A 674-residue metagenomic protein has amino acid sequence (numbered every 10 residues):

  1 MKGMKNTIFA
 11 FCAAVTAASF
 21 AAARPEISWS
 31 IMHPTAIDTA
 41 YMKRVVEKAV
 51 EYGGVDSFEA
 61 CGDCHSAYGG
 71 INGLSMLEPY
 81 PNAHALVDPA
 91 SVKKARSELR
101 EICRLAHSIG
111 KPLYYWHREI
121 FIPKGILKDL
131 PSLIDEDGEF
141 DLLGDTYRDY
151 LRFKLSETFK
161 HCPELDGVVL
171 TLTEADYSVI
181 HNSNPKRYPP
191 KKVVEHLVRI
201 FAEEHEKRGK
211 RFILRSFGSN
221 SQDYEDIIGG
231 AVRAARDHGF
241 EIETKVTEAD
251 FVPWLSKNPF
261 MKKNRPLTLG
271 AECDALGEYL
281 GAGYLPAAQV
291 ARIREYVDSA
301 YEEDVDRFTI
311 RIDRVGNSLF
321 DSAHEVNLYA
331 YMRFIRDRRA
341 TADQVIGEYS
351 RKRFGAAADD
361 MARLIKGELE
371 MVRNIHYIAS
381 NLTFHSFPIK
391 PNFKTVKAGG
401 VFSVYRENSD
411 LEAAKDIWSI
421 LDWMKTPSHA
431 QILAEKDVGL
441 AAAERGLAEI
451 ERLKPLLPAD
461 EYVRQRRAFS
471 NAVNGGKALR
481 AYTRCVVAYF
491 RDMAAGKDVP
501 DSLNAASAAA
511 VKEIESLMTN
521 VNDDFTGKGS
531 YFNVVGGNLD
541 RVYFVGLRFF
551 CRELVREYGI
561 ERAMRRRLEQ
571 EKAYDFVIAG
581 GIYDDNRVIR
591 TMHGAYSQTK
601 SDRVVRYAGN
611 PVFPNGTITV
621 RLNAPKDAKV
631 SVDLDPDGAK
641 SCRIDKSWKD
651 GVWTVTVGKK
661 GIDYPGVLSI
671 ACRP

Functional and structural regions predicted by a protein language model:
A13-A21: Hydrophobic h-region of N-terminal signal peptides that target proteins for export in Gram-negative bacteria
R24-A249, P253, L280-Y284, I312-L328 (+3 more regions): Aromatic-lined carbohydrate-binding surfaces of glycoside hydrolases
D176, K263-R292: Active-site clefts of carbohydrate-active enzymes
I312-R541: C-terminal non-catalytic alpha-helical accessory regions
M564-T619, V667-A671: Glycan-recognition and processing domains
R606-P611, C642-K646, G658-K659: Beta-strand-rich interaction surfaces with strong enrichment in secreted/lumenal proteins
N610-L634: A short beta-strand element within beta-rich, extracytoplasmic domains of secreted/secretory-pathway proteins
V655-D663: Short beta-strand-plus-loop segments that form exposed binding edges in beta-rich domains
